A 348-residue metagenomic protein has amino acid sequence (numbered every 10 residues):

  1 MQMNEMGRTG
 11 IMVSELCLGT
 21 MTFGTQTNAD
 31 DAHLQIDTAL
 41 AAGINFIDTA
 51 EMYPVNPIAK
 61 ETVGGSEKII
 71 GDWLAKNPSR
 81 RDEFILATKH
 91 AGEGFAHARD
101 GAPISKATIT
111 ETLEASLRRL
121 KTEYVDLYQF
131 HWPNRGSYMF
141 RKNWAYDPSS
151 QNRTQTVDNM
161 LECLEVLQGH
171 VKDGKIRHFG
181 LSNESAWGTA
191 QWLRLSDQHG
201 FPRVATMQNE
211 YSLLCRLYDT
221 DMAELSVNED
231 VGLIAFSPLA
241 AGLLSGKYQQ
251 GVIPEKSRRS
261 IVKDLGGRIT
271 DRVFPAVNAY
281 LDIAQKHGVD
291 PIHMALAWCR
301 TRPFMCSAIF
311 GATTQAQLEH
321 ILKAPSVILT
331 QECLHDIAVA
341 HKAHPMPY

Functional and structural regions predicted by a protein language model:
M1-K89, K106-T110, E123, K172: N-terminal binding-site loop/beta-alpha segment at the start of enzyme catalytic domains that lines or forms
M6, L18, A32, I47 (+12 more regions): Conserved, mostly hydrophobic/aromatic
V13-C17, N45-F46, E83-A87, Y124-Q129 (+4 more regions): Structural preference for beta-strand elements that scaffold enzyme active sites
S14, G136-N152, L225-I283: Glycine-rich, positively charged active-site loop/lid region within alpha/beta enzyme cores that binds and organizes
M21-F23, M52, K89-E93, F130-P133 (+3 more regions): Active-site beta-loop-alpha junctions enriched in small/polar residues
M52, V171, P238, R258-S326: Conserved short secondary-structure transition element at the edge of the structured enzyme core that lines
A96-T206: Glycine/proline-rich, positively charged, aromatic-decorated active-site loop/lid region on the catalytic face
V171-K172, L217-G232: Basic phosphate/pyrophosphate-binding loop/patch that engages nucleotide-derived ligands
